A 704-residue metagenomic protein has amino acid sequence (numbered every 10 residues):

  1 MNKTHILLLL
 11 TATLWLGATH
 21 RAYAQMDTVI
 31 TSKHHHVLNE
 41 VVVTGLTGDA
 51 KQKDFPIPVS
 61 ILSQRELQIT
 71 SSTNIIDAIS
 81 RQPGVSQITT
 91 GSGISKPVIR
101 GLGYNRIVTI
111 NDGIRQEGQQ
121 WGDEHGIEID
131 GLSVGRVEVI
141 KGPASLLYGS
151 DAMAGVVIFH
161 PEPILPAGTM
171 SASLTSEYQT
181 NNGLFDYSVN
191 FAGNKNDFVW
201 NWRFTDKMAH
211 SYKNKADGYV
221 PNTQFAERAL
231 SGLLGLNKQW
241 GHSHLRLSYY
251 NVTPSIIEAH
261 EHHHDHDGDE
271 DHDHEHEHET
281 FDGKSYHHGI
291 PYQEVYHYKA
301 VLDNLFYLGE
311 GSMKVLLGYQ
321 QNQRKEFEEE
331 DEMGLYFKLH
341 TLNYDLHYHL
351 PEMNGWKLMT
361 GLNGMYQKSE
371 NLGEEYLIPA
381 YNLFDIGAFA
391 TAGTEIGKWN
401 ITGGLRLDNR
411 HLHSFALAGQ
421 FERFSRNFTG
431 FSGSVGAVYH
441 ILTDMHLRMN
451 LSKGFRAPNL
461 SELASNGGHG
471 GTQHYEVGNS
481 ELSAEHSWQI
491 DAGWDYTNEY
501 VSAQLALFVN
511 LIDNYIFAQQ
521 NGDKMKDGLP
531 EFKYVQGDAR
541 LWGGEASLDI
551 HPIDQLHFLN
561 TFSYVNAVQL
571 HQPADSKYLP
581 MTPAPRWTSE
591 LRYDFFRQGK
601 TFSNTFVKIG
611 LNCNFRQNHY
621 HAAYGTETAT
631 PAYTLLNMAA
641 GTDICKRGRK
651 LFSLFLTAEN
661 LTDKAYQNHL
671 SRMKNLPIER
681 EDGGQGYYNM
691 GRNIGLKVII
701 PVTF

Functional and structural regions predicted by a protein language model:
Q25-Q68: Short, acidic, small-residue-rich periplasmic hinge/interaction motif at the N-terminus of Gram-negative outer-membrane
M26-T28, A209-S211, P221-E227, G241-M313 (+5 more regions): Flexible loop and strand-edge segments within Gram-negative outer membrane beta-barrel domains
I114-K141: Short acidic/polar hinge/loop motifs at secondary-structure boundaries that mediate gating or recognition
G118-Q120, S133-G135, L146-A216, T223-L230 (+1 more regions): Outer-membrane beta-barrel translocator/receptor signature
H260-D267, H272-H276, K368, N409-A418 (+7 more regions): Surface-exposed extracellular loop regions of Gram-negative outer-membrane beta-barrel proteins, predominantly
L335-H347, V477-S483, Q489, N498 (+2 more regions): Outer membrane beta-barrel strand-and-loop segments of large Gram-negative receptors, especially TonB-dependent
F455-R456, L511-D513, F558, F615-Y620 (+1 more regions): C-terminal beta-signal and adjacent terminal beta-strands/loops of Gram-negative outer-membrane beta-barrel proteins
V509-L511, F532-Q617: Gram-negative outer-membrane beta-barrel transporters
